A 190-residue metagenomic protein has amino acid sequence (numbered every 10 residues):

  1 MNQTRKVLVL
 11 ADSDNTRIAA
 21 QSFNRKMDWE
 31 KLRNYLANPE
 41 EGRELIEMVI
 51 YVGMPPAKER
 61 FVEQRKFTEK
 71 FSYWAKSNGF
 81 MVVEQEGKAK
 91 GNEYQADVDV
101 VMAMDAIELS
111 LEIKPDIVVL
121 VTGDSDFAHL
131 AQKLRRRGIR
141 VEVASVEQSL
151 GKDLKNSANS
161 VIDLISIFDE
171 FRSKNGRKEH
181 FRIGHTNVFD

Functional and structural regions predicted by a protein language model:
M1-D97, R140, S149: Domain-level signal for Mg2+-assisted phosphodiester chemistry and nucleotide/NA-binding surfaces in nucleic-acid
V62-D190: Nuclease catalytic cores that cleave nucleic-acid phosphodiester bonds, predominantly acidic two-metal-ion
